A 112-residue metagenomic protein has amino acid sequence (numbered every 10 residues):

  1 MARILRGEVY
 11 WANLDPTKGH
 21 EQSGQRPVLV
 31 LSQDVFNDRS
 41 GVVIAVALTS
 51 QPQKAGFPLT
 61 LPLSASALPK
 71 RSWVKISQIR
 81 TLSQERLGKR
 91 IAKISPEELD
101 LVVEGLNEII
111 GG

Functional and structural regions predicted by a protein language model:
M1-G112: Conserved functional hotspots at enzyme active or ligand-binding sites that engage polyanionic ligands
